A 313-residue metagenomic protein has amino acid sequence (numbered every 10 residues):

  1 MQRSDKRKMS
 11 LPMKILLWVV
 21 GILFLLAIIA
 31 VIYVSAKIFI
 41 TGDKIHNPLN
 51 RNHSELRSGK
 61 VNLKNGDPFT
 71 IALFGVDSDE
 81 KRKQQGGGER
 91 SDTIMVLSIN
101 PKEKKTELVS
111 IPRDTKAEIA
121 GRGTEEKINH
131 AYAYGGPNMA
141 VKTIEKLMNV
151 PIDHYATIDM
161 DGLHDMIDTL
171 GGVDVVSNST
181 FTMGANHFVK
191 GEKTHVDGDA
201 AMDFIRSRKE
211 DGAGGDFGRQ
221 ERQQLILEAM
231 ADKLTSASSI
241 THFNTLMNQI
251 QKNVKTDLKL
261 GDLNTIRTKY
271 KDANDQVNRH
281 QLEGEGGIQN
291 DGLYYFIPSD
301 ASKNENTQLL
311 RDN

Functional and structural regions predicted by a protein language model:
Q2-N313: Non-catalytic, solvent-exposed segments at the cell envelope interface
